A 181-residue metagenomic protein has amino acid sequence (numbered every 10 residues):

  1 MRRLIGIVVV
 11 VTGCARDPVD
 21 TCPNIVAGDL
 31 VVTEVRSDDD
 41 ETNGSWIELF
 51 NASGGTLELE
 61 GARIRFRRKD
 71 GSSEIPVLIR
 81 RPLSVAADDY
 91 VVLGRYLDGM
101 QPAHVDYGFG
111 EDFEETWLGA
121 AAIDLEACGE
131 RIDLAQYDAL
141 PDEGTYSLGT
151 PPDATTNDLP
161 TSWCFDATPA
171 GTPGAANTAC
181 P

Functional and structural regions predicted by a protein language model:
M1-I7: Sec-dependent signal peptide recognition, specifically the positively charged N-region followed immediately by
I7, P82, D138, F165-T168: N-terminal hydrophobic or amphipathic segments with adjacent small-residue motifs that include Sec signal peptides
V11-G13: C-terminal motif of bacterial Sec signal peptides marking the signal peptidase cleavage site
A15-K69, W117, L134-P141, P181: A structural motif detector for short, solvent-exposed N-terminal "entry" segments of globular domains
A15-P18, W46, H104, T156 (+1 more regions): Intrinsically disordered, low-complexity regulatory regions of eukaryotic regulatory proteins
D40-T42, S72-P160: Solvent-exposed beta-edge/loop recognition patches
N157-P181: A recurrent domain-boundary module in secreted/ectodomain proteins
